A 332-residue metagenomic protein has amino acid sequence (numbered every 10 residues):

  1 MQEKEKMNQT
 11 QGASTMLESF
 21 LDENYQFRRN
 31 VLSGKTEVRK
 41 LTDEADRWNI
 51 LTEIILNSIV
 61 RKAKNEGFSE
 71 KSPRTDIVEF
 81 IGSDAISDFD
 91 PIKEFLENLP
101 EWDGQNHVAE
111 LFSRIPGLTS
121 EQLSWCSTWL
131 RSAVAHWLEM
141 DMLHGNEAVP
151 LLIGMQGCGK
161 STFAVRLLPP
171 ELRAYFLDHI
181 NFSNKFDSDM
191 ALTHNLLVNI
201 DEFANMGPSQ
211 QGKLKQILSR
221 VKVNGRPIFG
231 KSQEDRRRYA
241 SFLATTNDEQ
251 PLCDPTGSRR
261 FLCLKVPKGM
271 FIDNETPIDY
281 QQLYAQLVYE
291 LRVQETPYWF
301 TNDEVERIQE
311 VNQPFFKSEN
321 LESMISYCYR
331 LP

Functional and structural regions predicted by a protein language model:
M1-N106, G117-S124: N-terminal nucleic-acid engagement/recognition segments and initiation subdomains in replication, restriction
S19, E79-F80, T128-A135, A285-Y289: Short, hydrophobic/amphipathic alpha-helical patches that form generic packing surfaces within helical domains
S33-G34, A135, G225, E275: Intrinsic-disorder/low-complexity loop/linker signature
E66-F68, S72-S87, G145, A174-L177 (+4 more regions): Feature primarily recognizes SF3-like P-loop helicase cores of small DNA viruses
S83-T193: P-loop NTPase catalytic core of nucleic-acid-dependent motor ATPases
L167, I217-L218: Hydrophobic aliphatic residues
